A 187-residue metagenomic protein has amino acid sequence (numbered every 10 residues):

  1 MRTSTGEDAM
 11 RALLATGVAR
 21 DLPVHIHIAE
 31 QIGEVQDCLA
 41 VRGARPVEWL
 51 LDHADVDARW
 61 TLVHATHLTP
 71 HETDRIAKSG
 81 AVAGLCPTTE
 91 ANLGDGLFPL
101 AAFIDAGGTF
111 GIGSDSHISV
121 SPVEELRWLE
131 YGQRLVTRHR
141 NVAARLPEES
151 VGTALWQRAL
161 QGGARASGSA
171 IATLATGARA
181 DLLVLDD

Functional and structural regions predicted by a protein language model:
M1, T66, P87-T89, S114 (+1 more regions): Short, well-ordered turn and helix-capping elements at secondary-structure junctions
M1-V82, L93-F110: Histidine/acidic residue-rich metal-binding segments in metalloenzymes
E30, P87-N92, S116-I118: Short, acidic/turn-prone active-site loops that include or flank metal/cofactor- and phosphate-binding residues
D52-R59, A101-D186: His/Asp/Glu-enriched, well-ordered alpha-helical/loop segment that forms or immediately abuts the divalent-metal
G84-C86, L185: Replace "UDP/GDP/ADP/TDP-sugars" with "nucleotide-sugars
